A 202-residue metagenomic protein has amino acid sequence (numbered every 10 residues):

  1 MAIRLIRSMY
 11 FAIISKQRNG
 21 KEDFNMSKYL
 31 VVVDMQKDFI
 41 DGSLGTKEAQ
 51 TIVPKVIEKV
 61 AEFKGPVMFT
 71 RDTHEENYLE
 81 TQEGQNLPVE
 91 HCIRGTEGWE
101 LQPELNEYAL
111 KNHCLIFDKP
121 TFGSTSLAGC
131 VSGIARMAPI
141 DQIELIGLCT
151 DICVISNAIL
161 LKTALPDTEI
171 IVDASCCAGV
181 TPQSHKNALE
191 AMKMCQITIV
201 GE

Functional and structural regions predicted by a protein language model:
R7-N25: Short, Lys/Arg-enriched N-terminal segments with co-localized hydrophobic residues within the first ~10-30 amino acids
G20-I116, M137, I171, V180 (+2 more regions): Active-site acidic carboxylates
K59, I155-T163: Histidine-anchored nucleotide/phosphate-binding helix
D72, L148-T150, S175: Cofactor-binding loop segments of dinucleotide-utilizing enzymes, especially the Rossmann-like FAD- and NAD(P)+-binding
A109, V131-A135, A164-L165: Active-site catalytic pocket residues across diverse enzymes, especially alpha/beta-hydrolases
I116-S156, G179-E202: Conserved N-terminal glycine/acidic-rich loop preference
D167-D173: Short hydrophobic/aromatic-enriched beta-strand-loop microsegments
